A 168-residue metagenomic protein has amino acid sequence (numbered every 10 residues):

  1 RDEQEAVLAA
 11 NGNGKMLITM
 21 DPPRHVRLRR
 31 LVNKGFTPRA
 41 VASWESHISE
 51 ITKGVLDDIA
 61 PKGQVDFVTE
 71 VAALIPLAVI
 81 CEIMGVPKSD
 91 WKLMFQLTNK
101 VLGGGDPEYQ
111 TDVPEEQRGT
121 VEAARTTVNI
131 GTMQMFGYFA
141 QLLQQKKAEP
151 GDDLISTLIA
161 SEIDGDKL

Functional and structural regions predicted by a protein language model:
R1-L168: Cytochrome P450
